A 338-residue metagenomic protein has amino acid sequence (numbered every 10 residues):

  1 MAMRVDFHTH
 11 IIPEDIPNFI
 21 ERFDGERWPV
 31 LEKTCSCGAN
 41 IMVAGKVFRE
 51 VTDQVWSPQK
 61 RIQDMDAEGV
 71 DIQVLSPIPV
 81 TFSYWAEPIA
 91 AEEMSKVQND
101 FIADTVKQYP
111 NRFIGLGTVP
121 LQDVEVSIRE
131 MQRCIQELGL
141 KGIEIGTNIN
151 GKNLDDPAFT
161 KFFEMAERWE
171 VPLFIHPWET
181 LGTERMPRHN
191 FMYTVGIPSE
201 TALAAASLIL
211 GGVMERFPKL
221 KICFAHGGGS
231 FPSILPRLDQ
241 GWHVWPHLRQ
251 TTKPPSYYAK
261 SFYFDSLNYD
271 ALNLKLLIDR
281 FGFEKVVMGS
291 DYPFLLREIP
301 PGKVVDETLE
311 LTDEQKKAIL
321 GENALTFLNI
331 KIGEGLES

Functional and structural regions predicted by a protein language model:
A2-F7, I12-I72, D100-Q108, R129-R133 (+4 more regions): Mid-to-C-terminal alpha-helical segments outside catalytic/metal-binding sites
V5-F7, Q73-L75, I114-G117, I143-I145 (+4 more regions): Hydrophobic faces of well-ordered beta-strands that scaffold small-molecule active sites in alpha/beta enzyme cores
H10, N148, W178-E179, G228 (+2 more regions): Catalytic metal-binding/acid-base residues of hydrolase active sites
P13-D53, L181-T201, L238-S261: Active-site gating loops and adjacent loop-to-helix segments of metal-dependent hydrolytic enzymes
V51-W56, S83, L121-S127, N150-P157 (+3 more regions): Acidic-and-aromatic substrate-binding clefts and catalytic sites of carbohydrate-active enzymes
D71-A205, G211-G212: Active-site gating/metal-coordination segments in enzymes
T183, F231-L235, Q240, L272-L274: Short acidic/glycine-rich loop or secondary-structure boundary segments that cap or lie
L208-K221: Active-site region of glycoside hydrolase catalytic domains
